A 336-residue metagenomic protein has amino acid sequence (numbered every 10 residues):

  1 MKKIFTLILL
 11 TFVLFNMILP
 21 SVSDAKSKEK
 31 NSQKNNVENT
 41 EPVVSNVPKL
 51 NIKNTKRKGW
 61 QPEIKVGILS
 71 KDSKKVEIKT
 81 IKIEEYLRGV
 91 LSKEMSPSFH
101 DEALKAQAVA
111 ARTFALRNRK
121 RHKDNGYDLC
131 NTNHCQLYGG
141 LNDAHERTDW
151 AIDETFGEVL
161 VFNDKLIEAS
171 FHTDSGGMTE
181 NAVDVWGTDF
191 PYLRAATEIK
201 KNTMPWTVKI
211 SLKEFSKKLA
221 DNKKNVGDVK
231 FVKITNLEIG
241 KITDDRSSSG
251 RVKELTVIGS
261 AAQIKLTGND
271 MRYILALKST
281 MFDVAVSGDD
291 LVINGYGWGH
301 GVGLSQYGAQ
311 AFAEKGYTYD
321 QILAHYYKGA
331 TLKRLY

Functional and structural regions predicted by a protein language model:
M1-Y336: Conserved, single-site charged/polar hotspot
